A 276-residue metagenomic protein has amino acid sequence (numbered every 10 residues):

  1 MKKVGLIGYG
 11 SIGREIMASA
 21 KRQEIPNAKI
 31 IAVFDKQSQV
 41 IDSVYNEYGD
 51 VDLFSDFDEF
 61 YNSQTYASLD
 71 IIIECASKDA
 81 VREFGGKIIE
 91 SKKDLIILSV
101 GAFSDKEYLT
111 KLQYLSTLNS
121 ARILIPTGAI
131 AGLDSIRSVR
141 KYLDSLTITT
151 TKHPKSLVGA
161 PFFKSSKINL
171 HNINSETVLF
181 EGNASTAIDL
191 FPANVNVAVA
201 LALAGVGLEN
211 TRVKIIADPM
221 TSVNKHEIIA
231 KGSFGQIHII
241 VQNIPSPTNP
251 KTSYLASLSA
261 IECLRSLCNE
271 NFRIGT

Functional and structural regions predicted by a protein language model:
G5-I16: Glycine-rich adenosine-cofactor-binding loop
I7, L124, A129-T276: Active-site-lining helix/loop region of Rossmann-like oxidoreductase modules
S19-N27: A short, Lys/Arg-enriched amphipathic alpha-helix followed by its capping loop at the start of a domain
N27-Y45: NAD(P)-binding Rossmann-fold cofactor-contacting core
V51, S91-D94, L118-A121: A short helix->loop->beta-strand "cap" motif at the edges of active sites that frequently abuts
S55-E90, A102-D105: Beta-loop-alpha module in the N-terminal Rossmann-like domain of NAD(P)-dependent dehydrogenases, especially those
E74, I97, I123-T127: General beta-strand structural signal in soluble alpha/beta enzymes
V100-A121: Rossmann-fold NAD(P)-binding glycine/threonine-rich loop
